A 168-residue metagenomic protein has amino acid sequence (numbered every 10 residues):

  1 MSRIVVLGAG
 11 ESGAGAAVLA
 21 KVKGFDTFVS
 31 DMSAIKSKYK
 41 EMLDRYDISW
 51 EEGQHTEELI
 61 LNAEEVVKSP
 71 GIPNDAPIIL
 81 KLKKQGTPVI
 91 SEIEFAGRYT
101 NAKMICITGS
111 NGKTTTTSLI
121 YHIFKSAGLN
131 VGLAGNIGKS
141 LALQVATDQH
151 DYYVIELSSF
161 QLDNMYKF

Functional and structural regions predicted by a protein language model:
M1-S91, F95: N-terminal leader/targeting and accessory segments in enzymes
E58-L61, P70-F168: Phosphate-binding loop of NTP-binding sites
